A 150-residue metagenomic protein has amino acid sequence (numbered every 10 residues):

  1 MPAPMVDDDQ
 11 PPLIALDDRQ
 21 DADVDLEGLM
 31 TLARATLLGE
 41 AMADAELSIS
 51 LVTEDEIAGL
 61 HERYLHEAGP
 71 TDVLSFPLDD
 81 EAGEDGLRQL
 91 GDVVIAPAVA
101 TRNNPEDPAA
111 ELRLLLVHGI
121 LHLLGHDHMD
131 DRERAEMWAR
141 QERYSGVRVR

Functional and structural regions predicted by a protein language model:
M1-R113, L121-R150: An acidic/histidine-cluster motif and surrounding catalytic segment that typifies divalent-metal-assisted enzyme active
